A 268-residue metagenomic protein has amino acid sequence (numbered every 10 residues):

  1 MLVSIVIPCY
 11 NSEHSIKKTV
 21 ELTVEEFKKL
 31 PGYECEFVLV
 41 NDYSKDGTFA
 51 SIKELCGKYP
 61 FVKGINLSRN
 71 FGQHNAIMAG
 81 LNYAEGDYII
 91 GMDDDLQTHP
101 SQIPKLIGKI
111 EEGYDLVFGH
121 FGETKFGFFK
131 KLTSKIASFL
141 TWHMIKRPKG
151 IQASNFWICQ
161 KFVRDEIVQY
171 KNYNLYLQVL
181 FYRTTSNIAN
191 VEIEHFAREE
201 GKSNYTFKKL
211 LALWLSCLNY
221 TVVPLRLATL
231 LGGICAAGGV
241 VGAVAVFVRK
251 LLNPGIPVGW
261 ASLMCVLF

Functional and structural regions predicted by a protein language model:
L2-S4, E36: Cell-envelope/extracellular polymer assembly enzymes that use nucleotide-activated donors
S12-K28: Short, well-formed alpha-helical segments that are part of the catalytic scaffolds of diverse glycosyltransferases
H14-K18, D46-L55: Acidic helix N-cap motif at the loop->helix transition within catalytic regions of sugar-transfer enzymes
P31-Y43, I65-N66: Short beta-strand/loop segment that forms part of the nucleotide-sugar
N41-A50, L96-Q97: A conserved acidic beta->alpha catalytic loop
K63-R69, Q73-Y83, Y88, Q97-L175 (+2 more regions): Acceptor/aglycone-binding surface of glycosyltransferases and processive sugar-polymer synthases
Y176-F268: Hydrophobic helical membrane-anchoring modules
